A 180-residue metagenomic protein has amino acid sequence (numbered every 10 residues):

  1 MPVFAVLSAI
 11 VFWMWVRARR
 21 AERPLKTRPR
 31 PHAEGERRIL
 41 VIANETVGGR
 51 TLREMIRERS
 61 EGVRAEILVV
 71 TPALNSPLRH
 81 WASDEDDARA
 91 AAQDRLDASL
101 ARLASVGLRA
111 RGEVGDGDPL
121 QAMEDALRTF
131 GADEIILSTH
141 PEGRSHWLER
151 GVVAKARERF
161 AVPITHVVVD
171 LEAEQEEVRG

Functional and structural regions predicted by a protein language model:
P2-T51, A161-G180: Intrinsically disordered or low-complexity boundary/linker segments at protein termini and domain junctions
G35-S83, H166-V169: Small/aliphatic-rich secondary-structure junction motif
L52-M55, A122-A126, V152: A short acidic, amphipathic alpha-helical/loop segment
V70-Q93, E174-G180: Acidic, proline/glycine-rich short linear motifs
V106-E134: Structural beta-alpha unit
T139-K155: Glycine-rich, Arg-bearing micro-motifs that act as flexible, cationic patches
R157-R159: Protein-protein interaction modules outside structured cores
